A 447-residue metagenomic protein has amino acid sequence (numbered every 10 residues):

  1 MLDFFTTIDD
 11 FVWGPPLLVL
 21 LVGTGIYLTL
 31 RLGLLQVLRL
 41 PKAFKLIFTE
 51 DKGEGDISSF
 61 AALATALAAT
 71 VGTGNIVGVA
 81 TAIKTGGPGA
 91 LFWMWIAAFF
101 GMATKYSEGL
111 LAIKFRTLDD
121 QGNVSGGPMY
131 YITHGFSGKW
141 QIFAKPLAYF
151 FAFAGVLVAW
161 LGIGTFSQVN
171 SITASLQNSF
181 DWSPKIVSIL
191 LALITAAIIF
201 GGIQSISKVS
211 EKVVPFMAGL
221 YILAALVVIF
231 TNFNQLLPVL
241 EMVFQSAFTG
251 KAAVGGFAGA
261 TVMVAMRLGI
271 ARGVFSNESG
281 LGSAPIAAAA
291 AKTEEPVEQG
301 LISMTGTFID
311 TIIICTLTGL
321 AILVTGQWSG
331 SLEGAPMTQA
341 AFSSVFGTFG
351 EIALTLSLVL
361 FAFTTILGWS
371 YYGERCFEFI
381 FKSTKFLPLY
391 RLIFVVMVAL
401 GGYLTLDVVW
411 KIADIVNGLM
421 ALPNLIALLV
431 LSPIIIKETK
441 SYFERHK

Functional and structural regions predicted by a protein language model:
M1, L17, L32-L35, G74-V79 (+6 more regions): Transmembrane helix-loop junctions in multi-pass membrane proteins
M1-T73, I83-A90, G101, A399 (+1 more regions): N-terminal alpha-helical transmembrane segments of multi-pass membrane transport and channel/translocase proteins
D9-K42, K84-N123, L147, D310-C315 (+2 more regions): Extracellular loop-to-transmembrane helix junctions
L20-Y27, R31, L35-F44, V169-L176 (+4 more regions): Membrane-interface loop-to-helix entry segments
T24, L28-T29, F100-G122, T133-I199 (+2 more regions): Helix-loop-helix module between adjacent transmembrane segments
T29, E108-R116, D120, L226-M242 (+4 more regions): Extracellular/periplasmic helix-exit of transmembrane alpha-helices
L34-S58, T81-I83, G87-L91, W95 (+4 more regions): Flexible loop linkers connecting adjacent transmembrane helices in multi-pass alpha-helical membrane transporters
G53-T85, L111-K114, D120-G135, F150-F153 (+1 more regions): Alpha-helical membrane segments and immediately flanking helix-loop junctions that form or couple to the substrate/ion
